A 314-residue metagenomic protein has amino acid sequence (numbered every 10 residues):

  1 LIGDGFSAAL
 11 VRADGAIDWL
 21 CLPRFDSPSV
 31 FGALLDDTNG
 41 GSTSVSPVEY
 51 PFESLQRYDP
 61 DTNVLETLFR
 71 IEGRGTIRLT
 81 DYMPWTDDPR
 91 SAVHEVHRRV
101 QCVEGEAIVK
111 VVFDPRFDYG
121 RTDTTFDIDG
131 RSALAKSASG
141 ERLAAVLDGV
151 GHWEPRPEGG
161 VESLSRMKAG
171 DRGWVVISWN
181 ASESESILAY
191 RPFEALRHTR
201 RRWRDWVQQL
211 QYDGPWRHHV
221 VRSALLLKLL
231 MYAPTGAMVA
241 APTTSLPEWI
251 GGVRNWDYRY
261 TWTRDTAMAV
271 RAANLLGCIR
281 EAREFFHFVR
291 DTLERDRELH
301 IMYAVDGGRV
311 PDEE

Functional and structural regions predicted by a protein language model:
L1-E314: Acidic, mature catalytic/reactive cores of soluble proteins
